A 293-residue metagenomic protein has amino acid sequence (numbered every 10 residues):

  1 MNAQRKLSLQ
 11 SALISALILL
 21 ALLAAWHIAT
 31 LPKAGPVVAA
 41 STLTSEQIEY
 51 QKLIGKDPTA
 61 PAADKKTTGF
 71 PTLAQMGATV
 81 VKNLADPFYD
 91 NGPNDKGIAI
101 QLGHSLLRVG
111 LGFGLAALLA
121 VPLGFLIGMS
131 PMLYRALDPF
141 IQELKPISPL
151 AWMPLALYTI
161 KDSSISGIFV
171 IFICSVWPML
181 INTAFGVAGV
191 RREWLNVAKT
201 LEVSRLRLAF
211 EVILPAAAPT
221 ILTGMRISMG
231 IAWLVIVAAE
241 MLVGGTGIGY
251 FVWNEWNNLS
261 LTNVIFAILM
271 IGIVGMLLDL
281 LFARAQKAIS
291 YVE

Functional and structural regions predicted by a protein language model:
M1-L20, V38-S41, L280-E293: Transmembrane alpha-helical segments of polytopic membrane transport and secretion proteins
N2, A34-G114: Periplasmic/extracellular loop-to-transmembrane helix junction in inner-membrane transport proteins
I100, H104-R108, Y158-M179, A217-P219 (+1 more regions): Loop-to-helix entry region at the N-terminal start of transmembrane alpha-helices in multi-pass membrane transporters
L111-I141: Transmembrane-helix boundary motif in ABC transporter permease subunits
G128, D138-P178, A184-G186: Generic hydrophobic transmembrane alpha-helix motif, especially the helices
F169, I173, L206-A238, F266 (+1 more regions): Transmembrane alpha-helices
P178-M225, V252: Short cytoplasmic-facing helical segments at TM-TM junctions of multi-pass membrane proteins
A188, F266-E293: C-terminal transmembrane helix and the adjacent membrane-cytosol boundary/short C-terminal tail of inner/organellar
